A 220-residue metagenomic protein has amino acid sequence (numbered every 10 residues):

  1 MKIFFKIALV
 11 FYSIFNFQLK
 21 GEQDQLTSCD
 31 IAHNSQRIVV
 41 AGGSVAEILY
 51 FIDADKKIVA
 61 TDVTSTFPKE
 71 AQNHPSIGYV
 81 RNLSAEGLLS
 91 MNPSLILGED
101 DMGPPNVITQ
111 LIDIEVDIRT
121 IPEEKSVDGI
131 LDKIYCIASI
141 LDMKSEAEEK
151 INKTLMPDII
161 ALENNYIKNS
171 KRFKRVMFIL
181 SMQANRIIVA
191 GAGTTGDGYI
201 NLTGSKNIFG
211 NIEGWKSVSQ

Functional and structural regions predicted by a protein language model:
K2-V10: Sec-dependent signal peptide recognition, specifically the positively charged N-region followed immediately by
I14-Q25: Bacterial Sec-dependent signal peptides at the C-terminal "C-region" and cleavage site
S28-R37, N106-N185, K206-N211: Extracytoplasmic substrate-binding proteins
D30-H33, S44, V80-L83, P157 (+2 more regions): Short, conserved clusters of charged catalytic residues that mark active-site and nucleotide-handling motifs
Q36-M102, N106, S205-I208: A short, structured surface patch at a secondary-structure boundary
G43-Y50, E86-S90, T109, D128 (+4 more regions): Solvent-exposed, polar/charged alpha-helical surfaces in well-ordered, non-transmembrane soluble domains, broadly
S44-E47, T64-F67, L83, D101-P105 (+4 more regions): Solvent-exposed loop/turn segments at secondary-structure junctions within structured extracellular/periplasmic domains
D62, A190-K216: His/Asp/Glu-enriched short active-site or ligand-binding loop at hydrolase and phosphoryl-transfer sites
